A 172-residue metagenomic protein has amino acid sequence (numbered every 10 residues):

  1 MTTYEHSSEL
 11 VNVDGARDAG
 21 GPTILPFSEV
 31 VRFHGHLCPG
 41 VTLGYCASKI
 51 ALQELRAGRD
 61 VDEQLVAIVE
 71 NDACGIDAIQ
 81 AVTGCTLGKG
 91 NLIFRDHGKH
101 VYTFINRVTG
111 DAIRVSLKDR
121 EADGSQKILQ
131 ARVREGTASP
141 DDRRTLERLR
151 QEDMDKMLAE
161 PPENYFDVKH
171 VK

Functional and structural regions predicted by a protein language model:
T2-K172: Non-transmembrane, aqueous-exposed alpha-helical and coiled segments at domain scale
